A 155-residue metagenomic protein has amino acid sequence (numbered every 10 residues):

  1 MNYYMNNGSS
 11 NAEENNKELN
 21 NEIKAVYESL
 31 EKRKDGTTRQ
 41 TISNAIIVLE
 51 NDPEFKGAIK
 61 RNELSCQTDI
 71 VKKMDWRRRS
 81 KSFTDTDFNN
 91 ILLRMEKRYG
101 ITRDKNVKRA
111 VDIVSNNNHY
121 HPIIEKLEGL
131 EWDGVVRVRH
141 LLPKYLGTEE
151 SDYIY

Functional and structural regions predicted by a protein language model:
M1-V136, E150-Y153: N-terminal nucleic-acid engagement/recognition segments and initiation subdomains in replication, restriction
G134-Y145: Long, mid-chain structured domain cores
P143-Y155: Conserved NTP-binding/hydrolysis core of motor NTPases
